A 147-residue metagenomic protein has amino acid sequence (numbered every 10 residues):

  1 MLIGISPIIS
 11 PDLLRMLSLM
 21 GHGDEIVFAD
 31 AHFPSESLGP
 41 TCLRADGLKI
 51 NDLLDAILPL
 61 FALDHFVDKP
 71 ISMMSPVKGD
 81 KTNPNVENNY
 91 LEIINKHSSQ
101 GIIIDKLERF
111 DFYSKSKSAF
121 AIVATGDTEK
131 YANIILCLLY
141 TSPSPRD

Functional and structural regions predicted by a protein language model:
M1-G4, P76-K81, R109: Flexible, glycine/proline-enriched loop segments at strand-loop-helix junctions that form or flank small-ligand binding
I5, S10, M16-H22, F28 (+6 more regions): N-terminal intrinsically disordered, cationic/polar leader segments that include organellar targeting peptides
S75-G101: Ligand-binding beta-strand-loop-alpha-helix segment within the catalytic cores of soluble metabolic enzymes
D80, D127-E129, Y140: Residues that cap or initiate secondary-structure elements
F112: Active-site loop-to-helix "anion-binding N-cap" substructures in soluble metabolic enzymes
A132-N133, S142: SAM-dependent methyltransferases
Y140-D147: Conserved small/polar residues in nucleotide/adenosyl-binding loops
